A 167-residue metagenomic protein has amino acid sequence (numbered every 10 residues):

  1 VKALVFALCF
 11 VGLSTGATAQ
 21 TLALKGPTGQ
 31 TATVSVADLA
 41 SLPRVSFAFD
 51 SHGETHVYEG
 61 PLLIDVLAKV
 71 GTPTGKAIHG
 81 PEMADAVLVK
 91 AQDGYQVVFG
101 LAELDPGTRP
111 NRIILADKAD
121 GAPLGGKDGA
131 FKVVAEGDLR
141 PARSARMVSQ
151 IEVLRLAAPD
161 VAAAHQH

Functional and structural regions predicted by a protein language model:
V5-S14: Bacterial N-terminal signal peptides
T18-H167: N-terminal intrinsically disordered, low-complexity segments enriched in P/E/S/T
